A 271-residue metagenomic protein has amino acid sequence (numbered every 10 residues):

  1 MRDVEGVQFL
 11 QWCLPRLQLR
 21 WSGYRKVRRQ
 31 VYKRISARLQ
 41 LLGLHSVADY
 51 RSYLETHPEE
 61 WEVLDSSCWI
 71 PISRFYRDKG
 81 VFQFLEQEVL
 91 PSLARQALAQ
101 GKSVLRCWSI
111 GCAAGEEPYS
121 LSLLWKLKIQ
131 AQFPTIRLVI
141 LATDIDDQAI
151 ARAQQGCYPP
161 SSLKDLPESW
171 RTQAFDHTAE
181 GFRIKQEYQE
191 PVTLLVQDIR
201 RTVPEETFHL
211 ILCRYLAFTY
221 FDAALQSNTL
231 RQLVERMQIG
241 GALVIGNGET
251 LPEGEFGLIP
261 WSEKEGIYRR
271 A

Functional and structural regions predicted by a protein language model:
R2-W108: Conserved AdoMet
K102-S120, L141: Conserved class I S-adenosyl-L-methionine
I110, A131-L225, T250-P252: Extended basic-aromatic, gly/pro-enriched interface segments that bind polyanionic ligands
A114-F133: Conserved SAM-binding loop of SAM-dependent methyltransferases across substrates and taxa, primarily the Class I
Q226-I239: A short glycine-rich, Lys/Arg-flanked "PGG" loop and its adjoining helix->strand segment in the class I
I239-N247: Conserved beta-strand signature within the Rossmann-like core of class I S-adenosyl-L-methionine
P252-A271: Core SAM-dependent methyltransferase catalytic element
